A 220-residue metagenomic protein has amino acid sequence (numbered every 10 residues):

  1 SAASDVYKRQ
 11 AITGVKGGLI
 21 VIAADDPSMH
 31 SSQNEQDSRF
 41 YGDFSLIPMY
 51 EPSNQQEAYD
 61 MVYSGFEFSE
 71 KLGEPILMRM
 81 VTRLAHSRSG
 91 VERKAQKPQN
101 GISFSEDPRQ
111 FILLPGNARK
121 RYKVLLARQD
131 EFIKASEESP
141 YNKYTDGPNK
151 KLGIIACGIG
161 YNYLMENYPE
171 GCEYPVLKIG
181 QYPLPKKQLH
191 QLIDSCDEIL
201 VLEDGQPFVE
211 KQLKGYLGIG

Functional and structural regions predicted by a protein language model:
S1, K16-A23: A short, small-residue-rich loop immediately preceding and capping a beta-strand
A2-Y7: Short, small-residue-biased leader/transition segments that mark boundaries at the very start of proteins
R9-K16, P27-F44, G215-G218: Flexible glycine/proline-rich, aromatic-decorated loop/lid segments
K16-G18, S45-I47, G73: Short glycine-/polar-rich loops that comprise or flank the Walker A/P-loop and associated switch/sensor motifs
A23-A24, V81: Histidine-centered beta-alpha loop that forms part of the nucleotide-sugar donor binding/catalytic region in diverse
A24, D43-E51: Glycine/charged-rich beta-loop-alpha catalytic/anionic-binding loops adjacent to active sites
A24-D26, Y163: Beta-hairpin (beta-strand-turn-beta-strand) motif
P52-G220: Flexible, low-complexity linker and terminal segments
